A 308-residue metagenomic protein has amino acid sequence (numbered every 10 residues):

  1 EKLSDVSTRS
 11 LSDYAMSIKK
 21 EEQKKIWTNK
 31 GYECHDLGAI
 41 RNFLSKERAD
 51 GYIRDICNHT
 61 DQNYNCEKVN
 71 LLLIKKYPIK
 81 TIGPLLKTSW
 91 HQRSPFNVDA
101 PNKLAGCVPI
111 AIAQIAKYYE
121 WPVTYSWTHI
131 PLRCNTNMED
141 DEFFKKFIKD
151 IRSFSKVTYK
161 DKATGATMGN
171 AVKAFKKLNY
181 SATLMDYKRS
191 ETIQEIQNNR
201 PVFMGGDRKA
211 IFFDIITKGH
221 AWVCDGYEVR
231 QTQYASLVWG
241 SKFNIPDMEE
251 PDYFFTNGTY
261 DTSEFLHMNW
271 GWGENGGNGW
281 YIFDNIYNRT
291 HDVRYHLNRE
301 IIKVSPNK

Functional and structural regions predicted by a protein language model:
E1-A163: Active-site-adjacent structural segments surrounding the nucleophilic cysteine of cysteine proteases and isopeptidases
E1-Y64, W239-T259, E264-K308: Noncatalytic regulatory segments and standalone regulatory/sensor domains
R9, K19, R41, R48 (+12 more regions): Arginine residue identity/basic-tract feature
I79, W90-P95, S181-D186, R294-K308: Generic preference for hydrophobic/aromatic residues in regular secondary structure cores
C134-G277, D284, L297: Conserved active-site-adjacent core of cysteine acyl-enzyme catalytic domains
